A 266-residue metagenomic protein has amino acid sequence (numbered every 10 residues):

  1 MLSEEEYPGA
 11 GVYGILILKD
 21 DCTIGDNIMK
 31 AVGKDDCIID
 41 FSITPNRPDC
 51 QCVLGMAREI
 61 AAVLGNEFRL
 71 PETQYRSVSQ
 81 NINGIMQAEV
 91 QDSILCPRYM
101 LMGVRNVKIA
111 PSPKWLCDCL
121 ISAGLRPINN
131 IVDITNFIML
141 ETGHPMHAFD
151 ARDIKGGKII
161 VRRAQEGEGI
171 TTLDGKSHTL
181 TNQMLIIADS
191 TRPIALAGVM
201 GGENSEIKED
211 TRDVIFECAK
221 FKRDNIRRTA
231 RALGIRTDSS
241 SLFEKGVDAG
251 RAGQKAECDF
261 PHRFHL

Functional and structural regions predicted by a protein language model:
M1-Q80, I215, R231-G234, D238 (+4 more regions): Phosphate-backbone binding interfaces of nucleic-acid-interacting proteins
I24, C117-D118, T135-N204: Conserved mixed alpha/beta core segments that line enzyme active sites in large multi-domain catalysts
I24-I43, N83-S122, I226-F243: Residues forming anionic-ligand binding surfaces in small-molecule and nucleic-acid pockets of primarily soluble enzymes
K30-K34, A61, S93-P97, R152-I154 (+3 more regions): Solvent-exposed alpha-helices and their adjacent loops that cap or buttress functional pockets in soluble metabolic
I38-S42, C52-G55, E59, L101-G103 (+8 more regions): Structured core elements
P45-V63, G124-D150, T191-T211, A252: Conserved phosphate/anionic-ligand binding catalytic regions in large, soluble enzymes, centered on
Q51-G55, E59, Y99, P111 (+7 more regions): Generic recognition of stable, solvent-exposed alpha-helical segments in well-folded globular domains
I186, E206, T211-I215, A219-T237: Flexible glycine/proline-rich, aromatic-decorated loop/lid segments
